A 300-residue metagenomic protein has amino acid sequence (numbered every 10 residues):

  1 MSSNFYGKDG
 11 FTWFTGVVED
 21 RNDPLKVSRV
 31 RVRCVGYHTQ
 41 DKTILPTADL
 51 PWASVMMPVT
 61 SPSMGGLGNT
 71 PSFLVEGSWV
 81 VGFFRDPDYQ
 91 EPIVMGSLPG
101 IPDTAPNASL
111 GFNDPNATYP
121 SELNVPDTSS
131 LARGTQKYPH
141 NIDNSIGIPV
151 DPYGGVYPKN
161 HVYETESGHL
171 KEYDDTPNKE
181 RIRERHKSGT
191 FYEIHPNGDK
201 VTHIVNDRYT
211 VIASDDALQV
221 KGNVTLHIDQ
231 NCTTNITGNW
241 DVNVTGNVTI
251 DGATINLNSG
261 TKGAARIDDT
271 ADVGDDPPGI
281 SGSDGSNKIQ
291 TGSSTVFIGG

Functional and structural regions predicted by a protein language model:
M1-V17: Short boundary/loop segments of OB/S1/cold-shock single-stranded nucleic-acid-binding domains
S3-G7, T70, D88: C-terminal extracytoplasmic interaction modules
V17-N22, G96: A residue-level detector for short acidic-glycine micro-motifs
N22-P24, G36-Y37, D86-D88: Acidic glycine-/aspartate-rich tracts in secreted/extracellular proteins
L25-R33: Short aromatic-glycine-enriched beta-strand elements
D41-P71: Beta-strand/loop nucleic-acid-binding surfaces
P71-S78, F84-G300: Right-handed beta-helix
